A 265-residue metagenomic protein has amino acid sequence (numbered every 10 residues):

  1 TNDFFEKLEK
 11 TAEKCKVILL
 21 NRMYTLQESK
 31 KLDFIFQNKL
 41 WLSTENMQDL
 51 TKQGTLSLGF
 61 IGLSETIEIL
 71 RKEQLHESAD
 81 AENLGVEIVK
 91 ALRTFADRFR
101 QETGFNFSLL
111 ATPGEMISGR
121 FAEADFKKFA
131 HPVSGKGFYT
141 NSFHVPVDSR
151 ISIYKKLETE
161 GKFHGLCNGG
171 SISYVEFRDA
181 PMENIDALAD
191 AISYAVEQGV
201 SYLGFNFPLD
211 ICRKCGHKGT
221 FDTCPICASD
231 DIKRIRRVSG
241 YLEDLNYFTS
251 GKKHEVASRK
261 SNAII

Functional and structural regions predicted by a protein language model:
T1-I265: Long, C-terminal-biased catalytic regions of enzyme "large/alpha" subunits
